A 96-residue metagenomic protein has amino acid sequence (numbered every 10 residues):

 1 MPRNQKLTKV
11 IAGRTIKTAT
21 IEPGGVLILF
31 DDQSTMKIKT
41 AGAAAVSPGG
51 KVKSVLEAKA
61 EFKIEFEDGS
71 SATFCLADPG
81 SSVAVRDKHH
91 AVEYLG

Functional and structural regions predicted by a protein language model:
M1-G96: Surface-exposed, interaction-prone regions used to assemble/regulate multi-protein complexes
